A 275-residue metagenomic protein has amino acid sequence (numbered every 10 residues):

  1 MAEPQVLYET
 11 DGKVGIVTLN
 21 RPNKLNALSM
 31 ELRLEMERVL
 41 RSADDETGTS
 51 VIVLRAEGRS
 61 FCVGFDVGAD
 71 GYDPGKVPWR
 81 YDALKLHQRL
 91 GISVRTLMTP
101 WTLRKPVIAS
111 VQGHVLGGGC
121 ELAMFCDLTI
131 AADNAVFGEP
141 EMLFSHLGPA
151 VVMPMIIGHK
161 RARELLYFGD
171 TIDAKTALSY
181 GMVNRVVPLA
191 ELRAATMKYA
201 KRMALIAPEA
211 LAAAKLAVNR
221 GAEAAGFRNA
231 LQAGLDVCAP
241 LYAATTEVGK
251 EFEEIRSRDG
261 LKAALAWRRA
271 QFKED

Functional and structural regions predicted by a protein language model:
M1-D11, I172-A174, A194, K198-K201 (+1 more regions): C-terminal alpha-helix plus adjacent terminal tail
M1-E57: Conserved CoA-thioester-binding segment of acyl-CoA-metabolizing enzymes
V17, R21, E35-M36, L54 (+5 more regions): Terminal peptide-recognition signature
P22-L25, R59, G64, N134-V136 (+1 more regions): A short, glycine- and basic residue-enriched loop/turn that sits immediately adjacent to a domain's principal
E31-E35, I92, T99, A195 (+2 more regions): Charged catalytic carboxylate motif
E31-L32, D66-G71, L122-F125, F144-H146: Short, glycine/charged-enriched secondary-structure capping and boundary segments
A56-T96, V115, D259: Glycine- (often His-adjacent) and acidic-residue-rich active-site loop that binds/positions the CoA thioester
M98-L211: Crotonase-fold acyl-CoA enzyme core
